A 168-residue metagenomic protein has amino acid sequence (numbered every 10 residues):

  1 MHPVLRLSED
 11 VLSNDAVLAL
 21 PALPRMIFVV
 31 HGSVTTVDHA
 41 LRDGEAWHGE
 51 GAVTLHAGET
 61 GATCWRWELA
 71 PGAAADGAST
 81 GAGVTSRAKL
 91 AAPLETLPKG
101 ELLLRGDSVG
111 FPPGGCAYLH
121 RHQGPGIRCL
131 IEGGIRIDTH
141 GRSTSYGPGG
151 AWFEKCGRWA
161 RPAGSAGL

Functional and structural regions predicted by a protein language model:
M1-A19, P24, W67-P71, G81-A117: A short glycine-rich, His/Asp/Glu-containing loop-to-beta-strand
L7-E9, M26, A46-H48, C64-R66 (+3 more regions): Conserved hydrophobic/aromatic beta-strand scaffold that supports enzyme active sites
E9-N14, S33-T54, F111, R136-W159: Short acidic-glycine-tyrosine-enriched beta hairpin
A16, P21-V37, Q123-G141: Glycine- and acidic-residue-biased ligand/ion/polar-headgroup-sensing regions
A16-P21, D38, A57-G58, A117-H122 (+1 more regions): Short histidine-centered beta-strand/loop micro-motifs that create catalytic or ligand/metal-coordination sites
A40, E50-G81, C156-L168: Ligand-binding loop in jelly-roll beta-barrel domains
K99-G147: A charged, solvent-exposed segment within the mature domains of Sec-exported extracytoplasmic proteins
